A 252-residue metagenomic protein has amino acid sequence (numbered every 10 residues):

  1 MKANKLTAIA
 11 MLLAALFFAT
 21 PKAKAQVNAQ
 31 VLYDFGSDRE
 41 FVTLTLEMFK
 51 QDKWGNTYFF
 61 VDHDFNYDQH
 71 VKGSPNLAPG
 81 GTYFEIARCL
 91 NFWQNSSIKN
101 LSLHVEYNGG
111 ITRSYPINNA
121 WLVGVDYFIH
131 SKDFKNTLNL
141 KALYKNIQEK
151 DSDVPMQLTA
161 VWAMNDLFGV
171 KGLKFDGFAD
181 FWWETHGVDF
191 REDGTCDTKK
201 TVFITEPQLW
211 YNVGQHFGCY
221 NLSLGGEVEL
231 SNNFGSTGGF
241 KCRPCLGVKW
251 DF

Functional and structural regions predicted by a protein language model:
M1-Q26: Cleavable N-terminal export/targeting peptides
A23-Q26, W54-N56, N91-S102, H130-L138 (+2 more regions): Short loop/turn motifs that connect adjacent beta-strands in outer-membrane beta-barrel proteins
A23-Y67: Short glycine/proline- and aromatic-enriched beta-strand/turn motifs that initiate or cap beta-hairpins
A25, E40-L44, A78-F84, I117-V123 (+3 more regions): Residues that define the transmembrane beta-barrel architecture of outer-membrane proteins
V31-S37, H63-Y67, V105-R113, I129 (+5 more regions): Transmembrane beta-strands of outer-membrane beta-barrel pores
L46-K50, I86-L90, V123-I129, A142-Y144 (+3 more regions): Residues on the lipid-exposed face of transmembrane beta-strands in outer-membrane beta-barrel proteins
H70-P75, S114-N118, D151-D153, G187-T195 (+1 more regions): Outer-membrane beta-barrel translocator domains and adjoining extracellular loop/strand segments of Gram-negative
K145-N221, L230-N233, W250-F252: Outer-membrane beta-barrel transmembrane domain signature
